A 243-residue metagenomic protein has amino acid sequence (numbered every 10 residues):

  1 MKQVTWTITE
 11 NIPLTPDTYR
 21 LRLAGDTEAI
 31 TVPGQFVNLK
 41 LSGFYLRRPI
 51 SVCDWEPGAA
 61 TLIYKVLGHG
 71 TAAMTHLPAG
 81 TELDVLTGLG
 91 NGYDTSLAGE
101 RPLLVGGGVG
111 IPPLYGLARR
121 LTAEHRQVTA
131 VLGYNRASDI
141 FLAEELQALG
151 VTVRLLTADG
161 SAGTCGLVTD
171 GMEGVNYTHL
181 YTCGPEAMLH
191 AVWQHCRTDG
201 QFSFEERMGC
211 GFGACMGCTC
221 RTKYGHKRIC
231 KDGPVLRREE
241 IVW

Functional and structural regions predicted by a protein language model:
K2-T81: Ferredoxin-reductase
Y45-V52, G90-A98, C230: Short, Lys/Arg- and Gly-enriched loop/turn segments at beta-strand edges
H69-R207: FNR/FR-type flavoprotein reductase catalytic core
P113, E205-P234: Local cysteine-cluster metal-coordination motifs and their immediate loop/turn environment, predominantly Fe-S cluster
P234-W243: Short microdomains enriched in Cys/His and/or Lys/Arg
